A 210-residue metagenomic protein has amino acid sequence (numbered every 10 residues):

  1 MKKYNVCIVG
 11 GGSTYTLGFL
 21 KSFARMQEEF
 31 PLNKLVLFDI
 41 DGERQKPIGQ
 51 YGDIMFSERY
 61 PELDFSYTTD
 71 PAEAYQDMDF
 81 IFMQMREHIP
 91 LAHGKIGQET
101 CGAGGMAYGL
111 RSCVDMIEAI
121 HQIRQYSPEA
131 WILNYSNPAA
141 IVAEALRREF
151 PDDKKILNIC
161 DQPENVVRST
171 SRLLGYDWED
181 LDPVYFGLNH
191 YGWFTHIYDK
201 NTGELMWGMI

Functional and structural regions predicted by a protein language model:
K2-Y4, V9-G12, R44-Q45, V142-L157: Conserved N-terminal glycine/acidic-rich loop preference
N5-L35: N-terminal Rossmann-like dinucleotide-binding module
G12-Y15, G42-E43, W131-V142, Q162-E164: Gly/Ser/Thr-rich loops at beta-strand to alpha-helix junctions that form or flank small-molecule/cofactor-binding
R25-E28, D53-E58, Q125, E144-I156 (+1 more regions): Short, surface-exposed basic-aromatic patches at helix termini and helix-loop junctions that form
F30-D53: NAD(P)-binding Rossmann-fold cofactor-contacting core
F38-R44, E62-E129, N134: Rossmann-like NAD(P)-binding element
F82-M83, I132-S136, L157-I159, Y185: A structural signal for short, well-ordered beta-strand segments and their strand-loop junctions that often border
D152-K155, I159-I210: Substrate/ligand-engaging "lid" and interaction regions
